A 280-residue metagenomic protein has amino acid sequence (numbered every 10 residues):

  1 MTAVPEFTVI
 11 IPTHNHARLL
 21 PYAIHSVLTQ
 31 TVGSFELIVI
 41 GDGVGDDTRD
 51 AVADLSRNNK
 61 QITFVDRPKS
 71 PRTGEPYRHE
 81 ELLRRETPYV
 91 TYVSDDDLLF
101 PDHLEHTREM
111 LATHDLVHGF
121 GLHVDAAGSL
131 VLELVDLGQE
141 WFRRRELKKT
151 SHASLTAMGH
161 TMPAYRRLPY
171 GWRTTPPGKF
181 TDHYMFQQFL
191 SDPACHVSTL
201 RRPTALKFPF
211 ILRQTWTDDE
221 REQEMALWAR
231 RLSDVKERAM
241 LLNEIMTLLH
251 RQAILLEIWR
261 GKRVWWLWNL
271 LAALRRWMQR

Functional and structural regions predicted by a protein language model:
M1-L249: Nucleotide-sugar donor-binding/catalytic module of glycosyltransferases that assemble extracellular/cell-envelope
R230, D234-R280: Boundary detector for helix-to-coil junctions that initiate low-complexity/charged tails
